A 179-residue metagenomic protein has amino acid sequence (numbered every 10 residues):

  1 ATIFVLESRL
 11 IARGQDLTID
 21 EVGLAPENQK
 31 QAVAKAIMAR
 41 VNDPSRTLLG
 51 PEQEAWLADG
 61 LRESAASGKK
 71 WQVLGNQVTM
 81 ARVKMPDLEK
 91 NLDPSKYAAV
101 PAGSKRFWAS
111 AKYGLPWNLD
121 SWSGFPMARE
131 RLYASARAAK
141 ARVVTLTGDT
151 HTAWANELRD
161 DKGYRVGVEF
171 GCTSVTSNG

Functional and structural regions predicted by a protein language model:
A1-G179: Metal-dependent phosphoester/phosphodiester hydrolase catalytic core
